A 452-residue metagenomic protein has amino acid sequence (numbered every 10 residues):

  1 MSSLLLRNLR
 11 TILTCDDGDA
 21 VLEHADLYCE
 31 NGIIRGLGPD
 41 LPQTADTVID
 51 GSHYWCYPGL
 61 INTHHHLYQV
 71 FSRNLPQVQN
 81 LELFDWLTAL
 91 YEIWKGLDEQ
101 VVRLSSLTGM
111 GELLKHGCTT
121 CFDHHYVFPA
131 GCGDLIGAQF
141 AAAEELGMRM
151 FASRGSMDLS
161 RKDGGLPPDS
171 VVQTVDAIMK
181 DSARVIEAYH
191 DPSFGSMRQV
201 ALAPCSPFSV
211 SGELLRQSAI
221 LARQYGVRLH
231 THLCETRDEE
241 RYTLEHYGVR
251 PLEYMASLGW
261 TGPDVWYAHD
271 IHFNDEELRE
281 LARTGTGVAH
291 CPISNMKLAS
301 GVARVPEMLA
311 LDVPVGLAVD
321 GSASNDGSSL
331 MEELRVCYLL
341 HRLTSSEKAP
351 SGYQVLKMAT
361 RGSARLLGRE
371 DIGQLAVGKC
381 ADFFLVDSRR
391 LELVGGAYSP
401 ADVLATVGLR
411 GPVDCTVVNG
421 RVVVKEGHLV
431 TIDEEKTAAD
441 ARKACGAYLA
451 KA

Functional and structural regions predicted by a protein language model:
M1-Q43, Y54-W55: N-terminal metal-binding scaffold of metallo-dependent hydrolase/deaminase domains
L4-N8, P42-A89, L107, G111-K115 (+1 more regions): Replace "His-x-His-based motif
C15, C380-A438: C-terminal cap of metal-dependent C-N hydrolases
F71-V102, G131, L159-V175, S196 (+3 more regions): Active-site gating loops and adjacent loop-to-helix segments of metal-dependent hydrolytic enzymes
R73-H124, P129-R149, M179-F194, R442-K451: Alpha-helical scaffold segments that flank or form the walls of functional sites
G131-D270: Metal-coordinating catalytic core of metallo-dependent amide/deamination hydrolases
K162, R237-V249, E277-A282, A299-M308 (+2 more regions): Histidine/acidic-residue-rich catalytic or RNA/ligand-binding cores of hydrolases and nuclease-related proteins
S257-D264, P306-R390, T406-G408: His/Asp/Glu-enriched, well-ordered alpha-helical/loop segment that forms or immediately abuts the divalent-metal
